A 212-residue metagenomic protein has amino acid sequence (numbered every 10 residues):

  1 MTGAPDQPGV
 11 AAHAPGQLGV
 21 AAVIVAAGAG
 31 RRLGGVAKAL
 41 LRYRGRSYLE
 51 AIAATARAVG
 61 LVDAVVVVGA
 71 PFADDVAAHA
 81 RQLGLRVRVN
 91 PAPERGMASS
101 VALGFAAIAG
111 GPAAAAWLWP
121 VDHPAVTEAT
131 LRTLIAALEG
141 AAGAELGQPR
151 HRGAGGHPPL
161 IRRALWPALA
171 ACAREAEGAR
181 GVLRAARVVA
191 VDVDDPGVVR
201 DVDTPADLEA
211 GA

Functional and structural regions predicted by a protein language model:
T2, P15-L18, A171-A212: Conserved alpha/beta core of the MobA/IspD/sugar-nucleotide pyrophosphorylase nucleotidyltransferase superfamily
A4-A14: Intrinsically disordered, low-complexity linker/propeptide segments enriched in Ser/Thr/Gly/Pro and acidic residues
G16-G155, R163, R187-D194: Nucleotide and nucleotide-moiety/phosphate-recognizing core
R31-G35, L169, V199: A short acidic, helix-capping loop that chelates divalent metal ions and anchors anionic groups
A125, L160, D201-V202: Short aromatic/basic micro-patch
T130, H157, L165, E175-A179 (+1 more regions): Internal, well-ordered alpha-helical segments in soluble enzyme and binding-protein domains
G156-A168, P205: Conserved nucleotide-sugar donor-binding and metal-coordinating catalytic region shared by glycosyltransferases
